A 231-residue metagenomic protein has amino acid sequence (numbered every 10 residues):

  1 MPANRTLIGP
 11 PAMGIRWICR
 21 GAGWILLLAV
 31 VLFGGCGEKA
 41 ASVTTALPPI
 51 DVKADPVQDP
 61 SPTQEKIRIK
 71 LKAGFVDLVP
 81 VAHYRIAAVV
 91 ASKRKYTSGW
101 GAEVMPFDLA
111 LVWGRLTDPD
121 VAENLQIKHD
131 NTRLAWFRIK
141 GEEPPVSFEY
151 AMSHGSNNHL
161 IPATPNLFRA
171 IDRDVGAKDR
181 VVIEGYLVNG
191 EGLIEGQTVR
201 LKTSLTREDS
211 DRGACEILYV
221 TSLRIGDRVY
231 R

Functional and structural regions predicted by a protein language model:
T6-I25: Bacterial N-terminal signal peptides that target proteins for export
W24-L32: Bacterial N-terminal signal peptides
G34-R231: OB-fold and OB-like single-stranded nucleic-acid-recognition modules and their adjacent interaction interfaces
